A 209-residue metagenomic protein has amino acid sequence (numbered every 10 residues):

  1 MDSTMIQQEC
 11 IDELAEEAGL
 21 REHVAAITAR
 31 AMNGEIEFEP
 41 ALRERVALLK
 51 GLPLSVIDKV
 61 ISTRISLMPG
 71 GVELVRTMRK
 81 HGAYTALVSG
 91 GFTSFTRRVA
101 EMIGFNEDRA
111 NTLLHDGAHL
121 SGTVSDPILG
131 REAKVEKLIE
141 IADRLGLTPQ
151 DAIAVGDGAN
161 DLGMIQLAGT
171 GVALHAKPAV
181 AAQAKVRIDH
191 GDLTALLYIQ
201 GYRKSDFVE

Functional and structural regions predicted by a protein language model:
M1-I36, R43: Active-site neighborhood of HAD-like aspartate-dependent phosphohydrolases
D2, L20, G51, L113-H115: Short connector loops/turns at beta-strand edges and beta->alpha or beta->beta junctions
Q8-I11, L20, L54, K177 (+1 more regions): ATP/adenylate-binding site constellation spanning eukaryotic-like Ser/Thr protein kinases, ABC-transporter
V24, F38-E39, L52-V56, Q150: Short, structured loop/turn "capping" segments at alpha-beta junctions
E44-L48, S55: Long, charge-rich alpha-helical interaction segments
L48-G51, L67: A short structural micro-motif
V56-E209: C-terminal cap/substrate-recognition subdomain and adjoining C-terminal extension of metal-dependent phosphatase-like
